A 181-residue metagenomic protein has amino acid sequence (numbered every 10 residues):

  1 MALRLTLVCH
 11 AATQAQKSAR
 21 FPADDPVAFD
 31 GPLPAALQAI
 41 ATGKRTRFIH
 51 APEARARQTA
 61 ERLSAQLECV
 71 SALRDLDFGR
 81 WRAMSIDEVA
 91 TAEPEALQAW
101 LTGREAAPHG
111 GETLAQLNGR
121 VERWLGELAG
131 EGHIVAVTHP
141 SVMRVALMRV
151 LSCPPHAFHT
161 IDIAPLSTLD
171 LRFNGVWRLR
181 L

Functional and structural regions predicted by a protein language model:
R4-R62, H109-V121: Loop-to-helix element that buttresses phosphate recognition and phosphoryl-transfer chemistry
L5, T46, E131-S141: Generic beta-sheet signal
A12-Q14, A54-R55, R74-D75, S141-M143 (+1 more regions): Short, solvent-exposed loop/turn segments at secondary-structure junctions
A35-E95: Phosphate-coordination/substrate-recognition cap region in phosphate-metabolizing enzymes
R62, Q66, E127, R149-C153: Active-site catalytic microenvironments for nucleophilic, acid-base chemistry
D87-L101, V176-L181: A polyampholytic, Gly/Pro-enriched intrinsically disordered region
A96-Q116: Short glycine/proline- and acidic residue-enriched helix-loop micro-motifs that form flexible lids or anion-recognition
P154-R178: Domain-level recognition of soluble alpha/beta enzyme cores, biased toward histidine phosphatases/phosphomutases
